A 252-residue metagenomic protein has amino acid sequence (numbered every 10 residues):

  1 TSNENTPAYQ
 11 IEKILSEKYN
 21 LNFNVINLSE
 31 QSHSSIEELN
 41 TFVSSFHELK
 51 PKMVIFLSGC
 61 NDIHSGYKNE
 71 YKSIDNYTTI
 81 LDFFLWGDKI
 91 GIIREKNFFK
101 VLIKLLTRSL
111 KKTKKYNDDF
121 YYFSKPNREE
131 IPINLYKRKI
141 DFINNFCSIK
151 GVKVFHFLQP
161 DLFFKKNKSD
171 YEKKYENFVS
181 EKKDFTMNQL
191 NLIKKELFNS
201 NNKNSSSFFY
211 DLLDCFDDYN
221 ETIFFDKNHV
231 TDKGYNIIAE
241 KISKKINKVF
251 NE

Functional and structural regions predicted by a protein language model:
T1-E4, Q31, S35, L39 (+5 more regions): Solvent-exposed, acidic/flexible segments
T1-F56: Membrane-embedded segments
P7, I11, L15-S16, L21 (+6 more regions): Catalytic cores of nucleotide-enabled group-transfer and carboxylate-activating enzymes in metabolic and assembly-line
Y9, K13, N40, N134 (+6 more regions): Solvent-exposed, polar/charged alpha-helical surfaces in well-ordered, non-transmembrane soluble domains, broadly
L21-N24, L49-V54, T79, S148-F155 (+1 more regions): Loop/turn elements at helix/coil->beta-strand transitions in domains of secreted/extracellular proteins
Q31-H33, G59-I63, P160-F164, C215-D217 (+1 more regions): Short, solvent-exposed loop/turn segments at secondary-structure junctions
N61-F198, N220-E221: Serine-dependent acyl-ester chemistry module
Y136, L197, F208, I223-E252: Histidine-centered active-site loop/cap adjacent to the catalytic His in serine esterases/O-acetyl transfer systems
